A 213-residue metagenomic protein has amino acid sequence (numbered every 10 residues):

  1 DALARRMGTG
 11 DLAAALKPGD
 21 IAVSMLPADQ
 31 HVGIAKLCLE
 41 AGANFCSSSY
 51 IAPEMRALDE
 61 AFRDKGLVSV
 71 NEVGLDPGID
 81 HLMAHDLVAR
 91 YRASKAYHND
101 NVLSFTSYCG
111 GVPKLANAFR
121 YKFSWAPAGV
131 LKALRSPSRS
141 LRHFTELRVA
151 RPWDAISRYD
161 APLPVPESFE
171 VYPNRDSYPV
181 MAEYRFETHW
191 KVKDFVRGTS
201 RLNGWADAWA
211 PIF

Functional and structural regions predicted by a protein language model:
D1-G10: Rossmann-fold cofactor-recognition segment
R5, V23-S24, C46-S47: Redox-cofactor binding/interface segments in oxidoreductases and associated redox assembly factors
D11, I21-C38, A52-E54: Beta-loop-alpha module in the N-terminal Rossmann-like domain of NAD(P)-dependent dehydrogenases, especially those
K17-P18: Alpha-helix C-terminal capping/helix-to-coil transition sites in glycosyltransferase folds
I21, N44, V68: Residue-level detector of anion-binding/catalytic polar loops
A35, S48-N71: Rossmann-fold NAD(P)-binding glycine/threonine-rich loop
A61-P113: Adenosine-phosphate binding glycine-rich loop
R90-F213: C-terminal catalytic/substrate-binding lobe primarily of soluble NAD(P)-dependent oxidoreductases
